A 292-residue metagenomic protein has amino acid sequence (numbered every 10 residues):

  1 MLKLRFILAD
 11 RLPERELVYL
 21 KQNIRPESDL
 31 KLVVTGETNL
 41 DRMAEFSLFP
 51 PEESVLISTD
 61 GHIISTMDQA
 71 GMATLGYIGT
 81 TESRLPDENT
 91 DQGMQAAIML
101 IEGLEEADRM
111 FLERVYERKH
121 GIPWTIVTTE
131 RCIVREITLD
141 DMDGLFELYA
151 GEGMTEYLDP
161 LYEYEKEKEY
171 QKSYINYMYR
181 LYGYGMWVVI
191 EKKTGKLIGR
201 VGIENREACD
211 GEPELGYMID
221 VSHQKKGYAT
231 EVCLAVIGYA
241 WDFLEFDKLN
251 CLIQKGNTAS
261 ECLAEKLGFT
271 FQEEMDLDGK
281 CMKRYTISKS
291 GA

Functional and structural regions predicted by a protein language model:
M1-R11, R15-S28, M99-S222, L234-Y239 (+4 more regions): GNAT-family acyltransferases
F6-E14, T35-T38, I57-G61, I78-T80 (+1 more regions): Structural motif
L30-L32, T74-L75, F271: Hydrophobic beta-strand scaffold residues
E37-E52: Donor nucleotide-activated moiety binding/catalytic core segment of transferases that use nucleotide-activated donors
V55-A96: Acidic, Mg2+-coordinating phosphoryl-transfer loop and its flanking beta/alpha structural elements, shared across
S65, Q69, L197, G256-Q272: Conserved active-site alpha-helix within GNAT-family acetyltransferase domains
K225-T230: Glycine-rich acyl-CoA binding loop
E231-A235, C262: Conserved A3 ("GATE") glycine/threonine-rich loop of ANL adenylate-forming enzymes
